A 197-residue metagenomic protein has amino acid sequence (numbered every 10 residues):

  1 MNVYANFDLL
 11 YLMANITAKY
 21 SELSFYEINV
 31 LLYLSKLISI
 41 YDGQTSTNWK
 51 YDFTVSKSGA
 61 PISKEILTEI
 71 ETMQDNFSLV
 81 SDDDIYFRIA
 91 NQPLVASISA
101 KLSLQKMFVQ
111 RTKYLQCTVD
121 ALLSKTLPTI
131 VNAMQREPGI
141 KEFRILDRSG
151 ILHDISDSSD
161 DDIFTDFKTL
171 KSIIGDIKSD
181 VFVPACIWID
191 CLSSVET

Functional and structural regions predicted by a protein language model:
M1-T197: Domain-edge interaction signal
